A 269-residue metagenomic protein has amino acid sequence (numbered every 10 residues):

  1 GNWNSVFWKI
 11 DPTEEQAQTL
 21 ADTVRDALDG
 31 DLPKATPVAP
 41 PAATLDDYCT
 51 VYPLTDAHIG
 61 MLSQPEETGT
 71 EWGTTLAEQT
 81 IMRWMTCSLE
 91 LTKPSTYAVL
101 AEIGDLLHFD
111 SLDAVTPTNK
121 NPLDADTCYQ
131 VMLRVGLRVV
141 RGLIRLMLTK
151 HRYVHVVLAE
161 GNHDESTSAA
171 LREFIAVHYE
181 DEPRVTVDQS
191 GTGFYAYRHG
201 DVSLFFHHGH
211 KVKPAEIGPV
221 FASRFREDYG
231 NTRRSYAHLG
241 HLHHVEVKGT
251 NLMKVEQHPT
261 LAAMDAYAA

Functional and structural regions predicted by a protein language model:
G1-T75, K93-P94: Acidic, histidine-bearing metal-coordination/catalytic regions of metal-dependent phosphoesterases
D31-A42, W84, I217-D228: Short, motif-level signal for alpha-helix interfacial/capping segments enriched in acidic residues and aromatics/proline
K34-A39, A43, N121-S203: Extended active-site neighborhood of metal-dependent phosphoesterases/phosphodiesterases
C49, A98, R234: Alpha/beta-hydrolase fold active-site loops
P53-Q64, T68, P94-M132, Y153-S166 (+1 more regions): Active-site neighborhood of divalent metal-dependent phosphoester/pyrophosphate hydrolases
P65-S95, L137-R145: Divalent metal-dependent phosphoesterase catalytic cores across multiple superfamilies
M85-S95, G104, M147-H151, E180-P183: Alpha-helix termini
L148, F174-G193, R198-A269: Conserved beta-sheet core of the metallophosphoesterase superfamily
